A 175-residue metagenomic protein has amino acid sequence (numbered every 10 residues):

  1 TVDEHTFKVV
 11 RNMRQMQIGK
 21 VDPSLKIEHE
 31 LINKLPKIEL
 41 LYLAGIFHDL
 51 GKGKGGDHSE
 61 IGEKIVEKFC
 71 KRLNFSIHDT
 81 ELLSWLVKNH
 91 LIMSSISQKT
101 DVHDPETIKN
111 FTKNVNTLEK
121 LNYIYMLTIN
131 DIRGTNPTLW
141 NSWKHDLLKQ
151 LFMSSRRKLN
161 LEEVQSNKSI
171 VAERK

Functional and structural regions predicted by a protein language model:
T1-G45: Active-site-adjacent "gating/activation" loops or surface patches in catalytic cores
E28-L161: Divalent metal-dependent catalytic cores for phosphoryl transfer on phosphate-bearing substrates
N160, V164-K175: Extended, charge-enriched "interface" segments that sit outside catalytic cores
